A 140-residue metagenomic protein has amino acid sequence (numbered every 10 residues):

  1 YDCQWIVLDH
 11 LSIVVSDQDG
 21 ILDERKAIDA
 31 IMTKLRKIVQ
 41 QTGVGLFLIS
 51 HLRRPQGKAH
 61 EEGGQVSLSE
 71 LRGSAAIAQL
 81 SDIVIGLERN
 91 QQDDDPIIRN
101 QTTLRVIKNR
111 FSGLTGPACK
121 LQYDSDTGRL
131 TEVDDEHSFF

Functional and structural regions predicted by a protein language model:
Y1-I6, D19-L22, T33-T42, R54-F140: C-terminal regions of RecA-like/P-loop NTPase motor modules
H10: Walker B catalytic acidic pair
V14-V15: Catalytic P-loop NTPase motifs of RecA-like helicase/translocase cores
A27-I31: …and closely analogous acidic/polar surface helices at protein-protein or active-site interfaces in A-domain-like
V44, I49-H51: Conserved H-loop
